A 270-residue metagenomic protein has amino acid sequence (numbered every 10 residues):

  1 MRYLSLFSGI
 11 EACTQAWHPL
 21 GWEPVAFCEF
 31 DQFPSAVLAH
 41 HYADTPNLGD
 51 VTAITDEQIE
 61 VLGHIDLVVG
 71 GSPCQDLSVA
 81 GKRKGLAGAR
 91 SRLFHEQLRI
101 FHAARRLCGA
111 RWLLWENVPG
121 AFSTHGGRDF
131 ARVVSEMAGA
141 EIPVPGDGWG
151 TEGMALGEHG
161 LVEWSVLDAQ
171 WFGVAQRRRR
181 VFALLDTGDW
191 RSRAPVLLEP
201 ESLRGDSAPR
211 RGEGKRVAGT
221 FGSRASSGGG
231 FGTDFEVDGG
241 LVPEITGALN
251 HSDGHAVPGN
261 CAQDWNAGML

Functional and structural regions predicted by a protein language model:
R2-A53: SAM cofactor-binding core of SAM-dependent methyltransferases, primarily the Rossmann-like beta-alpha-beta module
Y3, V68, L113: Receiver (REC) domain switch-region micro-motif
I10, P73-Q75: Short, thiol/selenol-centered motifs that function as redox-active sites or metal-ligating centers
L38, V68-G70, A183: Short beta-strand motif preference
G49, V69-G70, W115: Redox-cofactor binding/interface segments in oxidoreductases and associated redox assembly factors
I54-I65, Q75-L270: Class I S-adenosyl-L-methionine
